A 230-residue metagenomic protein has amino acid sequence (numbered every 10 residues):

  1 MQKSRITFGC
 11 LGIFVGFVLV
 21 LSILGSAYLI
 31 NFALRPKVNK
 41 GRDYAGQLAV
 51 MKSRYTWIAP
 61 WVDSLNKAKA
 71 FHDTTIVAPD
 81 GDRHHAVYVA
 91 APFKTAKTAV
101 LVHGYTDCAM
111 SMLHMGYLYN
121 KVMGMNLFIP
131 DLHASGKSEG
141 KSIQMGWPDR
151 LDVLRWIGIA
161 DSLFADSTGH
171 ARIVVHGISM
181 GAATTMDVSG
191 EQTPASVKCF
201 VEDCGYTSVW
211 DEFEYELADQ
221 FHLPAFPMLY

Functional and structural regions predicted by a protein language model:
G16-T75: An N-terminal hydrophobic leader/cap segment in hydrolases
P79-A90: A short loop-to-beta-strand scaffold at the N-terminal edge of the catalytic core in hydrolase folds
A96-G104: Short beta-strand element of the alpha/beta-hydrolase
Y105-Y119: The serine-hydrolase catalytic nucleophile loop
Y119-E139: Conserved alpha/beta-hydrolase
I143-A165: Alpha/beta-hydrolase active-site loop
D166-S179: Alpha/beta-hydrolase fold nucleophile elbow
D187-Y230: Hydrolase active-site cap/lid region
